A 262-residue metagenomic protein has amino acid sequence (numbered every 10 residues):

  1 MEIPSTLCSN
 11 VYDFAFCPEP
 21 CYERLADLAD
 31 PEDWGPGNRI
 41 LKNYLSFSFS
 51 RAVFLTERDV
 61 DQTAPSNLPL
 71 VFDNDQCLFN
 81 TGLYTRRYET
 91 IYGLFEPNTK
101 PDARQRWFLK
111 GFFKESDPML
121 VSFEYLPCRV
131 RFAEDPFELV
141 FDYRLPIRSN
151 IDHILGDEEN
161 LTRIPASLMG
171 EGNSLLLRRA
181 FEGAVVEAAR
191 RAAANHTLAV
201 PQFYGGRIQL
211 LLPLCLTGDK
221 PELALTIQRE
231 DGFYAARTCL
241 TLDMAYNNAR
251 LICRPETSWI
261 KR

Functional and structural regions predicted by a protein language model:
M1-G205: An acidic, glycine-rich, mixed-charge low-complexity segment common to nucleic-acid enzymes
R207-R262: Compact beta-sheet-dominated globular domain cores
